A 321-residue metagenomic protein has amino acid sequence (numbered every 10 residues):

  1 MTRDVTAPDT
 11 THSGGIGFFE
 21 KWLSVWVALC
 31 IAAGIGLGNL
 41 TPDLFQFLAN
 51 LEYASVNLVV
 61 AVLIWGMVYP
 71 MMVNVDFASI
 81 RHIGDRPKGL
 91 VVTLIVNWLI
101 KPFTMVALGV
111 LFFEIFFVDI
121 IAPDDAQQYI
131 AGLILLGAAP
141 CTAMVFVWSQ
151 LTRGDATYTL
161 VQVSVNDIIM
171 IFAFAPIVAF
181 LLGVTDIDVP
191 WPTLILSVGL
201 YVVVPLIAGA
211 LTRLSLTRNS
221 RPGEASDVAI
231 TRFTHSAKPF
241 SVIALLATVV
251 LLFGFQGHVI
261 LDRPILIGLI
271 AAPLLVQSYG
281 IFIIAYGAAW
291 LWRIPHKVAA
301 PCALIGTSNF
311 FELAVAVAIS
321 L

Functional and structural regions predicted by a protein language model:
M1-T307, F311-L321: Alpha-helical transmembrane segments of multi-pass small-molecule/ion transporters
